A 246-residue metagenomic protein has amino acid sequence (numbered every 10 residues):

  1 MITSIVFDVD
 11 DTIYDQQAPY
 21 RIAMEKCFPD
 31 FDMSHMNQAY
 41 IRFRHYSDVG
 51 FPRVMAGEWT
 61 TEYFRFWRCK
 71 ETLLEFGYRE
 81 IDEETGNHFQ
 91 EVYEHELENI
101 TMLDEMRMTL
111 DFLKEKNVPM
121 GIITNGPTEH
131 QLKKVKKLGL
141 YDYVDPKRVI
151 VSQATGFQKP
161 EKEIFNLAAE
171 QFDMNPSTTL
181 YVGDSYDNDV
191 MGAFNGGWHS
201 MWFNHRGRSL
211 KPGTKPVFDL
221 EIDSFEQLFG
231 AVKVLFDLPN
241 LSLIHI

Functional and structural regions predicted by a protein language model:
M1-I5, D111, I123, P127-L243: Asp-based, Mg2+/Mn2+-dependent phosphohydrolase catalytic module
I2-V9, I13-D104: N-terminal helical cap/lid subdomain that shapes the substrate entry/recognition surface in HAD-like hydrolases
A18-I22, D104-M108, K133, K162-E163: Generic recognition of short, well-ordered alpha-helical segments
T60, I100, I122, L180-Y181: Residue-level marker of alpha-helix boundaries and capping positions
R65-R68, T109, I164: Internal, well-ordered alpha-helical segments in soluble enzyme and binding-protein domains
E105-V118: Catalytic-core regions built around general acid/base machinery
